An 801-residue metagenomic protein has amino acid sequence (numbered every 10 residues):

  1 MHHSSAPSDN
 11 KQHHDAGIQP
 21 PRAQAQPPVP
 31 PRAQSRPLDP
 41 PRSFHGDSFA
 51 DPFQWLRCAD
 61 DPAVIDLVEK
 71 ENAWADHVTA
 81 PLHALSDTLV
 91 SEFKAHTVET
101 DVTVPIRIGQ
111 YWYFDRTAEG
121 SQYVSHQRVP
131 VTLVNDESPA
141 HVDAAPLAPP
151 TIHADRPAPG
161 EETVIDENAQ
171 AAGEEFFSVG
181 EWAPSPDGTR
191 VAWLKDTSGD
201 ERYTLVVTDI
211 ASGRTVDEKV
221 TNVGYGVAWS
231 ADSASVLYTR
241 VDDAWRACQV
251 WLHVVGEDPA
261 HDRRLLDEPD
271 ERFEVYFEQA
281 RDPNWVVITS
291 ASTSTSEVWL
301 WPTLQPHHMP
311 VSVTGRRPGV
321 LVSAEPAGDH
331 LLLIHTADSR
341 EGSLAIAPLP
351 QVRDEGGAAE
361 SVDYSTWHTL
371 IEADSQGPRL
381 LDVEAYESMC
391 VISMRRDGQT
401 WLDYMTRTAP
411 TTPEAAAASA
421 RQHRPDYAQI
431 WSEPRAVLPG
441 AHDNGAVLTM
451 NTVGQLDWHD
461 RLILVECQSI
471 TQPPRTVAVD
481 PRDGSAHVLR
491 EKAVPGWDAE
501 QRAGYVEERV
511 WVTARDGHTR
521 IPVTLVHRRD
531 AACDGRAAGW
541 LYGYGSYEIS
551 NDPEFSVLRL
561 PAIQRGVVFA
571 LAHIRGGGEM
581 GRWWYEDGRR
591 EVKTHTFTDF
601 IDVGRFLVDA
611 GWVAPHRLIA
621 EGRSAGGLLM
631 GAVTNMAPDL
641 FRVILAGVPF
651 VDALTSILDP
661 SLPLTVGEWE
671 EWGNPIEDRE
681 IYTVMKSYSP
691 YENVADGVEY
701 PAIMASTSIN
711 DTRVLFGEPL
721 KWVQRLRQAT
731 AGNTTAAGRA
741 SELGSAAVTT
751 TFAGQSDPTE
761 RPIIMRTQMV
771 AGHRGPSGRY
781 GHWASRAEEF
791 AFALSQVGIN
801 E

Functional and structural regions predicted by a protein language model:
P62-A183, L194, F273-P302, H307-A327 (+7 more regions): Non-catalytic accessory segments flanking enzyme active sites
W112, G188-A192, V236-L237, V286 (+3 more regions): Hydrophobic beta-strand positions that form the internal "hydrophobic ladder" of WD40/Gbeta-like beta-propeller blades
G120-P130, D200-V206, A244-L252, S294-L300 (+3 more regions): Structural motif
T132, D209-G213, V254-D258, P302-P306 (+3 more regions): Short loop/turn segments that connect beta-strands within beta-propeller blades
A158-E181, A192-R240, A244-W251, H261-D267: Asp-box/WD-like beta-propeller blade repeats and closely related beta-sheet repeat scaffolds
V164-S185, L194-D200, A211-V216, P481-S485 (+7 more regions): Cap/lid segment of the alpha/beta-hydrolase catalytic domain
E268-G356, E360-H368, A373-S375, V383 (+3 more regions): Long hydrophobic segments that form regular secondary structure
A572-E801: Active-site-proximal cap/loop segments of hydrolase catalytic domains
